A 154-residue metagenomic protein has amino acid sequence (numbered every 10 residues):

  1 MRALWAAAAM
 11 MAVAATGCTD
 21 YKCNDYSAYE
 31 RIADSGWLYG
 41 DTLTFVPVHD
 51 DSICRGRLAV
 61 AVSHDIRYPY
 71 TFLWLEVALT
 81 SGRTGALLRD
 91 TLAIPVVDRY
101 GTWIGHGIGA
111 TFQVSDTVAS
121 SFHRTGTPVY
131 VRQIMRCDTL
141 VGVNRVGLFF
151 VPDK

Functional and structural regions predicted by a protein language model:
A14-G17: C-terminal motif of bacterial Sec signal peptides marking the signal peptidase cleavage site
Y21-F72, G85: Start-of-domain marker
I53-V60, A119-R136: Noncatalytic modules at the cell exterior or secretory-pathway interfaces, chiefly beta-strand-rich lectin/adhesion
I66-R67, F112-D116, Q133-V143: Short acidic/polar inter-strand loop motif in beta-rich domains
P69-E76, G142-N144: Short coil-to-beta strand junction motifs in C2/discoidin
D90-S120: An anionic, turn-rich surface loop/hairpin at beta-sheet edges that serves as a generic interaction/coordination patch
T139-K154: C-terminal interaction-tip segments
